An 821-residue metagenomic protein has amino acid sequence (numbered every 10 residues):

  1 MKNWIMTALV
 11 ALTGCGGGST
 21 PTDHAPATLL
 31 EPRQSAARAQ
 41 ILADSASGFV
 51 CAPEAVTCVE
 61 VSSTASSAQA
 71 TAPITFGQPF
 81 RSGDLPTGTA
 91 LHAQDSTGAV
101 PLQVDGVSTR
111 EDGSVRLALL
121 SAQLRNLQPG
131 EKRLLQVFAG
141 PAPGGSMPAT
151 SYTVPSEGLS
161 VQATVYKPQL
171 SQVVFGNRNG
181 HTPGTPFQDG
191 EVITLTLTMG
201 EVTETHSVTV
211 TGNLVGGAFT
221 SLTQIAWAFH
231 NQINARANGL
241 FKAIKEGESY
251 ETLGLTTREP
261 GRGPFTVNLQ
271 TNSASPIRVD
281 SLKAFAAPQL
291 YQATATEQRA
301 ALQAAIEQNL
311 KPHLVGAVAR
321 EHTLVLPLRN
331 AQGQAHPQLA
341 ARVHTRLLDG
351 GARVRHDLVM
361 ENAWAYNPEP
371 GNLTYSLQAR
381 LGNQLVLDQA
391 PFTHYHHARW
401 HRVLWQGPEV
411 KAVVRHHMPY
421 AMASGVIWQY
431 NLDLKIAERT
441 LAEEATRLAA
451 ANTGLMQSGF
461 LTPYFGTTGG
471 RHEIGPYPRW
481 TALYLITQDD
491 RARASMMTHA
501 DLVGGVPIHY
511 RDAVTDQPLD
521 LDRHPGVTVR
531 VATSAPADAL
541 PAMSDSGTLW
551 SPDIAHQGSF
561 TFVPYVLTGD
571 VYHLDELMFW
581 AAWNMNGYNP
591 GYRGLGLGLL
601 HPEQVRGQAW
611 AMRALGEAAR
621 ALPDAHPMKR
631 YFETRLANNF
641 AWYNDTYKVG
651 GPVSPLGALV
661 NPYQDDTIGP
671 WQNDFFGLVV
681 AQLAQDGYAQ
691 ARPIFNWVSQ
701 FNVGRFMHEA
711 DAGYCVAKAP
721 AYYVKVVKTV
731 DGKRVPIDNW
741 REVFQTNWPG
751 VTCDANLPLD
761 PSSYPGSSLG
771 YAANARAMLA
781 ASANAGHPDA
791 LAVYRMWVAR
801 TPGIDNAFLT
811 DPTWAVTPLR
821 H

Functional and structural regions predicted by a protein language model:
K2-A8: Sec-dependent signal peptide recognition, specifically the positively charged N-region followed immediately by
V10-R38: Bacterial Sec-dependent N-terminal signal peptides
A37-K167, L290, T294-Q298, L302 (+3 more regions): Alpha-mannosidase-like glycoside hydrolase catalytic domains involved in N-glycan trimming, generalizing to other
G98-V104, V202-S207, Q384-A390: Surface-exposed loop/edge segments in extracytoplasmic proteins
E131-P141, G263-I277, A335-P337, G371 (+1 more regions): Extended Gly/Ser/Thr-rich low-complexity repeat segments, especially those forming or decorating extracellular
G145-T150, Q169-F187: Disulfide-bonded cysteine-rich modules in secreted/extracellular proteins, activating on the conserved Cys frameworks
R178-N268: Extended, beta-strand-rich, solvent-exposed assembly scaffolds of outer structural proteins
Q298-R299, Q303-H821: Catalytic cores of extracellular degradative/oxidative enzymes
